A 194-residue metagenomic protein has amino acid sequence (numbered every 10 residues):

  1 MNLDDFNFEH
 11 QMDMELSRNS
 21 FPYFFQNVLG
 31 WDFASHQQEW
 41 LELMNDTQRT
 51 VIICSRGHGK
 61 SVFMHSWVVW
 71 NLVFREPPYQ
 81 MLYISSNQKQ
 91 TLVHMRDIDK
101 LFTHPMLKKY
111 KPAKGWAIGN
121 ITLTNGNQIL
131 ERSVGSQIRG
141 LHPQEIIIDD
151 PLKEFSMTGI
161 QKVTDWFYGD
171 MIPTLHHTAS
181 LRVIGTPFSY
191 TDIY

Functional and structural regions predicted by a protein language model:
N2-Y194: Phosphate/NTP-binding elements of NTP-utilizing enzymes
